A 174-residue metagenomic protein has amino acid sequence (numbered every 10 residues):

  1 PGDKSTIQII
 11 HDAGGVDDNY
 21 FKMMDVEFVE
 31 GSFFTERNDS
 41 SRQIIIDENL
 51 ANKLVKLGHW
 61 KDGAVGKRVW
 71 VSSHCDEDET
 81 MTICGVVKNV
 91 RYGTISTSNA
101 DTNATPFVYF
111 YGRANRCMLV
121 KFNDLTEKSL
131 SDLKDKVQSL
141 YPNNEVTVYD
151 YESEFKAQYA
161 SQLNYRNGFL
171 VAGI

Functional and structural regions predicted by a protein language model:
P1-K4, K61-D62, T97-A104: Short, surface-exposed loop/helix-turn segments at secondary-structure junctions that function as lids/hinges flanking
P1-T35, V148-E152: Short amphipathic beta-strand/extended segments in non-transmembrane regions
S5-A13, S32-I46, R68-N89, Y111-R113: Beta-strand-rich non-transmembrane domains
G14, I44, D62, V148 (+1 more regions): Residues that recognize and position ribonucleotide moieties
D18-S32, I45-G66: Short, solvent-exposed hinge/capping segments at secondary-structure junctions
E48-N52, H74-R166: "Rare, low-scoring activations can occur in soluble or secreted enzymes where short amphipathic helices or signal
G58-W60, W70, C117-V120: Surface beta-strand/loop "capping" patches
F169-I174: Alpha-helical transmembrane segments of integral membrane proteins
